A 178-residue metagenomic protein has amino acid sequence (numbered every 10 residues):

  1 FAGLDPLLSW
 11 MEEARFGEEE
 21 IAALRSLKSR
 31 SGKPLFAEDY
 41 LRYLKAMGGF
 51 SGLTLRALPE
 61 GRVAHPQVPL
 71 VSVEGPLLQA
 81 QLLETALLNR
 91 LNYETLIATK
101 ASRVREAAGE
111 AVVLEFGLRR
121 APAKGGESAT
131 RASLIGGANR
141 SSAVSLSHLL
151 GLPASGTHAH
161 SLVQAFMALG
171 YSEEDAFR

Functional and structural regions predicted by a protein language model:
F1-S29: Intrinsically disordered, low-complexity, positively charged segments
G3, G17, A37, P122-A123: Helix N-terminus capping/helix-initiation residues
L24, F36-D39: M16/MPP (pitrilysin/insulinase) zinc-metallopeptidase core fold and M16-derived inactive scaffolds
K28-S31, Y43-G52, R56-R178: Buried, small/hydrophobic-residue-enriched core segments of structured protein domains
